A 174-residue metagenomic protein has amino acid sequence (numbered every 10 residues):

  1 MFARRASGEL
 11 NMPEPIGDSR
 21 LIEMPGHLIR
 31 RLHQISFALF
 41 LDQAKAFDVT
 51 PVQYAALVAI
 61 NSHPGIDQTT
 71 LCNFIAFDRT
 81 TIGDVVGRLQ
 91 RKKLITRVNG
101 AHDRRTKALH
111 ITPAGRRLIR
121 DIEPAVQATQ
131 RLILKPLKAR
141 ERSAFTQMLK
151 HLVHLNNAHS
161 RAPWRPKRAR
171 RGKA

Functional and structural regions predicted by a protein language model:
M1-F47, P163-A174: N-terminal leader segment of winged-helix/HTH proteins
R4-A6, F37, G65, G87-H154: Charged, amphipathic alpha-helical coiled-coil/dimerization segments
I29, I60-P64: Short helix-to-turn junction characteristic of helix-turn-helix DNA-binding domains, especially the helix
K45, N73, Q90-R91: Alpha-helical residues within the helix-turn-helix
T50-V52, D67, T112: Residues that mark the N-terminal boundary/hinge immediately upstream of a DNA-recognition element
A56-L57: Short alpha-helical "packing" element that flanks the helix-turn-helix/winged-helix DNA-binding module
